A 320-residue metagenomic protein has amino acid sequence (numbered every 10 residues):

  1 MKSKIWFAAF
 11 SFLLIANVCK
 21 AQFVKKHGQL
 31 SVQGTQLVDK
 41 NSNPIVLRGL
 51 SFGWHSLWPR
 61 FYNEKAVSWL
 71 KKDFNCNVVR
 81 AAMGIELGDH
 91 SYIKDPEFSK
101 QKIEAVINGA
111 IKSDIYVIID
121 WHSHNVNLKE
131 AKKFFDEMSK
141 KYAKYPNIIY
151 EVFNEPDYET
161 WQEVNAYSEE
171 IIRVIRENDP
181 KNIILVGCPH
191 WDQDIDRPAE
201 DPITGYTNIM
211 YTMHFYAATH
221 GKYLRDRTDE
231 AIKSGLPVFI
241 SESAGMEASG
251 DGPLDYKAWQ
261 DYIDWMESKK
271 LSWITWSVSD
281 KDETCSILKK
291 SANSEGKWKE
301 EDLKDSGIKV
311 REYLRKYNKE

Functional and structural regions predicted by a protein language model:
M1-Q22: Bacterial Sec-dependent N-terminal signal peptides
S3-I5, A21, G49, A81 (+1 more regions): Hydrophobic alpha-helical segments, especially transmembrane helices and their immediate juxtamembrane helical caps
F12-L14, H90, G252: Alpha-helical transmembrane segments and their juxtamembrane interfaces
A21-V78, I93: N-terminal carbohydrate-binding accessory modules
V24-L30, W54, P59, N77 (+5 more regions): Extracellular glycoside hydrolase catalytic/binding regions
D39, D120, E242: Acidic active-site catalytic centers that drive phospho-/nucleotidyl reactions and related ester hydrolyses
N63-E137, R176-N178, A258-K269: Aromatic-lined substrate-binding rim segments of carbohydrate-active enzymes
